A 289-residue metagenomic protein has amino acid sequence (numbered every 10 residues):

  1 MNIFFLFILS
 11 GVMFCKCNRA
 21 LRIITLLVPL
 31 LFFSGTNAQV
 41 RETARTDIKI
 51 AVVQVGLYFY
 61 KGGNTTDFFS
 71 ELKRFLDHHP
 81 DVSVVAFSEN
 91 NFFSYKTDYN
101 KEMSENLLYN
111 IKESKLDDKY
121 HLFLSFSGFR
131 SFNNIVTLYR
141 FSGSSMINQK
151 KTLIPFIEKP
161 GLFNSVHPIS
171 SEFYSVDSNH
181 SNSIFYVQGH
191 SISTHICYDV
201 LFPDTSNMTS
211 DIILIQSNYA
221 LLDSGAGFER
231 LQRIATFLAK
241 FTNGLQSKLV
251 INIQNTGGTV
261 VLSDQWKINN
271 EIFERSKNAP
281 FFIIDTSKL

Functional and structural regions predicted by a protein language model:
M1, N133-P203, K277: Active-site catalytic loop in hydrolytic enzyme cores
M1-F14: Membrane-embedded alpha-helical segments of integral membrane proteins
I3, A20-R22, G244-L245: Extended, basic/helix-rich recognition subdomains
F14-I48: Internal/C-terminal transmembrane anchor helices
V40-P155, V187-G189, Y198: Soluble catalytic regions of membrane-associated enzymes that act on cell-envelope and secretory-pathway components
E42-I48, K159-G161, H180-F185, I212 (+1 more regions): Active-site regions of metal-assisted phosphoester/phosphodiester hydrolases, unifying DNase/endonuclease modules
Q54, G63, S70-K73, D77-D81 (+10 more regions): Bimodal feature
N100-L122, S191-I284, K288: CN hydrolase (nitrilase-like) catalytic-core segments centered on the catalytic cysteine and neighboring Lys/Glu
